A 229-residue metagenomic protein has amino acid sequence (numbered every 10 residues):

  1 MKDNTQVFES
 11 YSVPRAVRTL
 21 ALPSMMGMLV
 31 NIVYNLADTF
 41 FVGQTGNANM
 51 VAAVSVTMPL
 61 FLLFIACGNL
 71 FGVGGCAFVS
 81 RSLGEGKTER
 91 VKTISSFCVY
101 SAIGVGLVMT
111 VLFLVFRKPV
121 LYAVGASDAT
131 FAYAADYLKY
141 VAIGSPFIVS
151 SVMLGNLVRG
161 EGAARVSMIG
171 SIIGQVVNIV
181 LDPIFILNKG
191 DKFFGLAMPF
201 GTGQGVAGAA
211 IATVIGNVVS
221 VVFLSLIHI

Functional and structural regions predicted by a protein language model:
M1-A21, V79-P146, F193-I227: Short alpha-helical transmembrane segments in multi-pass integral membrane proteins
P14-V33, A37, L60-C67, I143 (+1 more regions): Residue-level signal for short hydrophobic patches within transmembrane helices of multi-pass membrane transporters
S24, M28, F40, A77 (+5 more regions): Transmembrane alpha-helix boundary and packing residues in multipass membrane permease domains and related
V33-L36, T45-A48, S82-E85, G160-E161 (+1 more regions): Helix-loop interface residues and adjacent transmembrane-helix termini in multi-pass membrane transporters, primarily
V42-L62, D128-D136, V206-A207: Interfacial/gating helices of multi-pass transporter permease domains
V51-V111, I148-S167: Small-residue-rich hydrophobic transmembrane alpha-helices
L63, N178-D182, V221-S225: Hydrophobic transmembrane alpha-helices of multi-pass small-molecule transporters
A102, L157-I186, G190, A207-I211: Alpha-helical transmembrane segments of multi-pass membrane transporters/permeases
